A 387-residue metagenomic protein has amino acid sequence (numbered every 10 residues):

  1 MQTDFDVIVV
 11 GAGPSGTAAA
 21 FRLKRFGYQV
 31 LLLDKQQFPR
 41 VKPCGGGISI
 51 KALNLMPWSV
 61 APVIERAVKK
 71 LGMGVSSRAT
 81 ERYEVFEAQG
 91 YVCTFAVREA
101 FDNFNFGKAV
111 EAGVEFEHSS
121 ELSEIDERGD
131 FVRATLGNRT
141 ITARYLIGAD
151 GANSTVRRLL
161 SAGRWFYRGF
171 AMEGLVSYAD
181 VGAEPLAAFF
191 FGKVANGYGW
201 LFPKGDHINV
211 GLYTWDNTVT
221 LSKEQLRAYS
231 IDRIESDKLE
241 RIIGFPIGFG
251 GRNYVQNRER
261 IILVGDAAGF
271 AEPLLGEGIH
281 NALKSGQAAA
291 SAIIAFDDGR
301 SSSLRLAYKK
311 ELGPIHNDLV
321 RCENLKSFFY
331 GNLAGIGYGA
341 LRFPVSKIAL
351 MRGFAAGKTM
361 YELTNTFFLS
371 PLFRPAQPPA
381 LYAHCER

Functional and structural regions predicted by a protein language model:
M1-G13: Beta1/beta-strand and adjacent pyrophosphate-binding region of the FAD-binding site in flavoprotein oxidoreductases
V7, Y28-V30, L146: Hydrophobic anchor at the start of a short beta-strand that flanks the dinucleotide cofactor-binding loop
A12, K108-D237, N253, G269: Predominantly flavin-linked oxidoreductase catalytic cores and closely associated redox partners
G16-T17: N-terminal Rossmann-fold NAD(P) dinucleotide-binding loop
F21-P43: Glycine-rich FAD pyrophosphate-binding loop
S49-F104: A conserved beta-strand/loop capping segment in the N-terminal third of enzymes that catalyze redox or closely related
E124, N217-I293: FAD/FMN-dependent oxidoreductases across multiple families
S291-R387: C-terminal helical "tail/cap" subdomain of flavin- and related membrane-associated enzymes
